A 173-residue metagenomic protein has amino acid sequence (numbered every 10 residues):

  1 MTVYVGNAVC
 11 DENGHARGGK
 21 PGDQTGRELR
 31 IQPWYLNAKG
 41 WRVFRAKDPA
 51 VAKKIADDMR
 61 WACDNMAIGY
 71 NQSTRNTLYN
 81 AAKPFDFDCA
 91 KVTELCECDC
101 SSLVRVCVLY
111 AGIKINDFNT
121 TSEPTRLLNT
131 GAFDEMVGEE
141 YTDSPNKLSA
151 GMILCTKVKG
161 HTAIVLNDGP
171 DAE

Functional and structural regions predicted by a protein language model:
M1-N116, V158-H161, N167-A172: N-terminal capping segments
A111-M136: Short, basic/aromatic beta-hairpin or loop at an interaction surface
D134-S144: Short alpha-helix capping/helix-loop boundary micro-motifs
L148-M152: Loop/turn positions that initiate beta-strands
